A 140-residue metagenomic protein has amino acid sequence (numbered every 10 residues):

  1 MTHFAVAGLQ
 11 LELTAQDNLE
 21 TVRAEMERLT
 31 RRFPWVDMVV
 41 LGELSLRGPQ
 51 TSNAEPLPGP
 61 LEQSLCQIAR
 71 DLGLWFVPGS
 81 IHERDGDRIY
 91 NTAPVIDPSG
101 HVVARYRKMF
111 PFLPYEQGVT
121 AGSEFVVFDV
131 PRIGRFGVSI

Functional and structural regions predicted by a protein language model:
M1-Q16: Short beta-strand segments enriched in small/hydrophobic residues
T2, E25, G134-F136: Generic structural motif recognizing short loop/turn segments at the entrances and edges of beta-strands
T2-A5, V40-E43, S123-V127: Short amphipathic alpha-helical segments, especially helix-boundary/capping motifs
V6-G8, V40, V77, V138: Structural motif
Q10, L44, I140: Short glycine-/small-residue-rich Rossmann-like dinucleotide-binding loops
L13-P98, R105: Cys-nucleophile CN-hydrolase/nitrilase-fold catalytic domain and related Cys-dependent amidase chemistry that acts on
L57, Q63, R84-I140: Active-site catalytic loop in hydrolytic enzyme cores
